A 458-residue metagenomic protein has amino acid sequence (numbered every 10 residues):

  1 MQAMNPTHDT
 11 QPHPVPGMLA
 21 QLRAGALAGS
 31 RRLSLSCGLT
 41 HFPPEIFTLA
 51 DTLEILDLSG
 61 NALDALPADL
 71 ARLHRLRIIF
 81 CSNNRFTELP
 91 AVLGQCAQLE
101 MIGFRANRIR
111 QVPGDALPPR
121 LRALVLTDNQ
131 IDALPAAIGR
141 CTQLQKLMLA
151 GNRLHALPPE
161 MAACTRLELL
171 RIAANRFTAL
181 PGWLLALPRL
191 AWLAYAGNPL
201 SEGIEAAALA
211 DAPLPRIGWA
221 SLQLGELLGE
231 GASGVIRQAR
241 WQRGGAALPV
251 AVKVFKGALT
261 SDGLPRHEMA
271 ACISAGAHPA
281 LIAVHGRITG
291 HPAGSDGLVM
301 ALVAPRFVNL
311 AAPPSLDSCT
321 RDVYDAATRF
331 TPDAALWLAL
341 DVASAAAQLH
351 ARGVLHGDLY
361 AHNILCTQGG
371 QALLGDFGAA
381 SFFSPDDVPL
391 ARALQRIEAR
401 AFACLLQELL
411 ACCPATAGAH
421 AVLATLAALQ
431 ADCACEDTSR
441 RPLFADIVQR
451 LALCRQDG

Functional and structural regions predicted by a protein language model:
M1-A68, R72, R77-V125, A133-A136 (+4 more regions): The feature captures the LRR N-terminal capping module
V235-A271: ATP-binding glycine-rich loop module of kinase domains
A270-L281: Structural motif at the C-terminus of the N-lobe alphaC helix and the adjacent alphaC-beta4 loop of the Hanks-type
A283-D296: Short beta-strand micro-motifs within the conserved protein kinase catalytic domain, predominantly in the N-lobe
A293-V308: Conserved short submotifs of the Hanks-type protein kinase catalytic core that shape the nucleotide-binding pocket
L338-A339: Activation segment signature within eukaryotic-like protein kinase domains
A346, H350-C366: Catalytic-loop of the protein kinase fold
L373, G378-Q430: C-lobe/activation-segment region of protein kinase-like
